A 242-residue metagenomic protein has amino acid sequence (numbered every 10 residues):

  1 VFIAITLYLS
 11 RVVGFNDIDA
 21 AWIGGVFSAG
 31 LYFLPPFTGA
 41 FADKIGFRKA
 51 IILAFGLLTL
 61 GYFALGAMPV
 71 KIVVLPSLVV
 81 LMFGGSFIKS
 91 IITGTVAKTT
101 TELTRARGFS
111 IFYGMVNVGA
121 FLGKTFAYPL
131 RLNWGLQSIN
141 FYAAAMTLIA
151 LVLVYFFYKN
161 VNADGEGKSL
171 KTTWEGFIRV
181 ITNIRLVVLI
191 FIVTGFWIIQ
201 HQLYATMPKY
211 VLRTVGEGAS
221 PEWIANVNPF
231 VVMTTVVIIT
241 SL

Functional and structural regions predicted by a protein language model:
F2-T6, I184-E222: Extracytoplasmic gate region of multi-pass secondary transporters
G25-A40, V227-I239: Central cavity-lining transmembrane alpha-helices of secondary-active solute carriers, predominantly the Major
G56-V70: C-terminal ends and interior cores of transmembrane alpha-helices in multi-pass membrane transporters/permeases
F87-T101, V211: Intracellular juxtamembrane helix-capping segments at the cytosolic ends of symmetry-related transmembrane helices
A106-L132, M146-T147: Glycine-rich segments within core transmembrane alpha-helices of 12-TM secondary carriers
Q137-F156: Symmetry-related core transmembrane helices of the 12-TM Major Facilitator Superfamily/SLC fold
D164-I190: Juxtamembrane intracellular "pre-TM" segments in multi-pass secondary transporters
